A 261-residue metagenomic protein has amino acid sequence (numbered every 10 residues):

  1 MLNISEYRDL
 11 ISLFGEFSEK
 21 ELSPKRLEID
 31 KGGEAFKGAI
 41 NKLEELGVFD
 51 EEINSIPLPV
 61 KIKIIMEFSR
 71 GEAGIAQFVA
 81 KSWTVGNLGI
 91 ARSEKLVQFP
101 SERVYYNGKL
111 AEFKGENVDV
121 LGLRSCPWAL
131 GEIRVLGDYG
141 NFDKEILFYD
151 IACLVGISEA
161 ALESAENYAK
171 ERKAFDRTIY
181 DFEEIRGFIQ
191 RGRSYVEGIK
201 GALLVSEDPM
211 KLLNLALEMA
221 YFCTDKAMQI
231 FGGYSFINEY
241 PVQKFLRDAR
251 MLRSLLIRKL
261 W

Functional and structural regions predicted by a protein language model:
M1-G71, F148-W261: Alpha-helical interface subdomain recognition
L2, I75-Q77, N87-N167: FAD-binding core of flavoproteins
G71-K81: Short, flexible active-site-proximal loops enriched in glycine and acidic residues
